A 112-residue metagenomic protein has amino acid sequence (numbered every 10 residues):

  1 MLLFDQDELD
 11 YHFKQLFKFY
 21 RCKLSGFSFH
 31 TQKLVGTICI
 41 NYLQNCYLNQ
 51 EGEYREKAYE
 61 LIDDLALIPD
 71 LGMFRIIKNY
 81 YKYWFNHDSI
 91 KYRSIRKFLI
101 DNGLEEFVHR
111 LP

Functional and structural regions predicted by a protein language model:
M1-L48: Mid-protein regulatory/catalytic core that forms ligand/cofactor-binding pockets and protein-protein interaction
Q6, N49, F85-S89: Structural motif corresponding to the intra-repeat A-B loop/turn of tetratricopeptide repeats
L9-K23, G52-A66, S89-I100: Alpha-helical repeat scaffolds
L24-F29, A66-I76, D101-P112: Boundary/linker segments of alpha-helical solenoid repeat arrays
K33, T37, G52, E56 (+1 more regions): Short, well-ordered coil↔helix boundary/capping segments
T37, N41-N45, F74-W84, R110-P112: "A position-specific structural signal for the A-helix of alpha-solenoid helical repeats
L61-Y80, W84-D88: Long C-terminal appendages of proteins
K82-P112: C-terminal non-catalytic interaction modules
